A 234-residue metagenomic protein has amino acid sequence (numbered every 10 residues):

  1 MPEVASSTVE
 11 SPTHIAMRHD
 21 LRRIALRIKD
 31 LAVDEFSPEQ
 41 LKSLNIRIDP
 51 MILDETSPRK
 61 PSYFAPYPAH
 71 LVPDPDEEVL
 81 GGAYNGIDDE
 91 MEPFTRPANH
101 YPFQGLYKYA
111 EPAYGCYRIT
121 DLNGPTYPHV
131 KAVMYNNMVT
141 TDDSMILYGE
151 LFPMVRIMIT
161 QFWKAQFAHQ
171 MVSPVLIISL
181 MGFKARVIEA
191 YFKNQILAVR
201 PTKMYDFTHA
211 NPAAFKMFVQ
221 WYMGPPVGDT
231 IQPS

Functional and structural regions predicted by a protein language model:
M1-Y107, A113: Eukaryotic intrinsically disordered, low-complexity regulatory regions enriched in Ser/Thr and Pro
P2-L31, Y135-N136, T141-S234: Extended catalytic cores and adjacent scaffolds of nucleotide/polyanion-binding enzymes
N45, N85, N99, N123 (+3 more regions): Detector for Asparagine
M91-L151, R156-Q161: A short, conserved, highly charged catalytic patch centered on acidic carboxylates
